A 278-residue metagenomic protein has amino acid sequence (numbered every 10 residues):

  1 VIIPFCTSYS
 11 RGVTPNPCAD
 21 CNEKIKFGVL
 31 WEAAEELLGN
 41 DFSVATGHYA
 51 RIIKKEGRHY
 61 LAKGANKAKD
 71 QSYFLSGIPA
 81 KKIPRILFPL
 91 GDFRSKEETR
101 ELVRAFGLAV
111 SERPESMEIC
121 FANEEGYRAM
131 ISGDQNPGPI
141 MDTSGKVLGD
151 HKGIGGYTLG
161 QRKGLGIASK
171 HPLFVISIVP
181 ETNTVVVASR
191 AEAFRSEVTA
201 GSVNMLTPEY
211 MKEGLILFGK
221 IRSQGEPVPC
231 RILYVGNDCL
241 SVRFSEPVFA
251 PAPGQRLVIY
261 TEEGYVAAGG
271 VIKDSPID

Functional and structural regions predicted by a protein language model:
V1-V266, G270-D278: Nucleotide-activated chemistry modules centered on ATP-dependent adenylation/adenylyltransferase
